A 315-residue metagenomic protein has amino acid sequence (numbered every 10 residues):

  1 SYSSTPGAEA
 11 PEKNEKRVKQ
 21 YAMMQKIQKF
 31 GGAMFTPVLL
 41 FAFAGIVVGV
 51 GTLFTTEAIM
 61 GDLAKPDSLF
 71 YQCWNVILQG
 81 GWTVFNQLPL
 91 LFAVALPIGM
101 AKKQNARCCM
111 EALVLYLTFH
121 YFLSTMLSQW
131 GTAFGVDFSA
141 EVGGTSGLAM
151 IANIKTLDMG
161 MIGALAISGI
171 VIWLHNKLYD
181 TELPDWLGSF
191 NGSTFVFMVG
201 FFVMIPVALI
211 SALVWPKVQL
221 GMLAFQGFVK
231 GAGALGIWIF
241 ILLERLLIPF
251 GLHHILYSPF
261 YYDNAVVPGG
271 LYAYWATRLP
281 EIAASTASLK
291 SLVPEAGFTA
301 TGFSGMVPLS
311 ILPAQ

Functional and structural regions predicted by a protein language model:
S1-P184, F195-Q315: Pore-lining transmembrane helices
N191-S193: Juxtamembrane/start-of-transmembrane alpha-helix segments at the extracytoplasmic/lumenal side of membrane anchors
